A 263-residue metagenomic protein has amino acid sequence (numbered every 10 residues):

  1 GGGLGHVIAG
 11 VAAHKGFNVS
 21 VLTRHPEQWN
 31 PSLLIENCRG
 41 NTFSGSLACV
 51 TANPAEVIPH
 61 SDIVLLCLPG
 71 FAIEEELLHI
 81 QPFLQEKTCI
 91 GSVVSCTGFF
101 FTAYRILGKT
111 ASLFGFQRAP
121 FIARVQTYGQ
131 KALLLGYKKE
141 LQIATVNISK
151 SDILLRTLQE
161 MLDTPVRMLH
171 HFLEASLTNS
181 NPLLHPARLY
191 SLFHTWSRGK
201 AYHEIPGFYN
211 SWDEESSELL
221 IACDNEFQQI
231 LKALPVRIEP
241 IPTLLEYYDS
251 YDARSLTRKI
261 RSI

Functional and structural regions predicted by a protein language model:
G1-T42: NAD(P)+-binding Rossmann beta1-loop-alpha1 motif at the extreme N-terminus of oxidoreductases
G16, L47-A48, S61, K87: Short, well-ordered alpha-helix to beta-strand connector turns
P26, Q126-C223: Substrate/ligand-engaging "lid" and interaction regions
L33-A52, F114: N-terminal glycine-rich dinucleotide-binding loop that anchors FAD/FMN and/or NAD(P) in oxidoreductases
S46-H60, R167: Short acidic low-complexity segments
L66, G70-G129: Rossmann-like NAD(P)(H) cofactor-binding subdomain of soluble oxidoreductases
S216, C223-I263: Small-residue-rich helix-loop
